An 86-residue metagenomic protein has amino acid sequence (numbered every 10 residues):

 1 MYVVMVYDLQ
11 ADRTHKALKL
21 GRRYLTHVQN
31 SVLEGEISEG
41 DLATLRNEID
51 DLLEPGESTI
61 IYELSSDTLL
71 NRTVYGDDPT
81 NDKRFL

Functional and structural regions predicted by a protein language model:
M1-D41: Extended, hydrophobic alpha-helical segments
R13, K19-L20, R46, E63 (+2 more regions): Short leucine-rich amphipathic alpha-helices used at interfaces
N30-I60, L64: Short, intrinsically disordered low-complexity segments
D51-L86: C-terminal structural segments of small proteins and small subunits
